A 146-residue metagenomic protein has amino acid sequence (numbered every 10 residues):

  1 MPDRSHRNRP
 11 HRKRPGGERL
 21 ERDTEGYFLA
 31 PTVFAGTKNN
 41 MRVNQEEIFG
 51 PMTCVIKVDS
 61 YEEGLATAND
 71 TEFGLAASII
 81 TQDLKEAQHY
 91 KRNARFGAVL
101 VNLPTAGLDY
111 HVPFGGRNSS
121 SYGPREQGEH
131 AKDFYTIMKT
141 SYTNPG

Functional and structural regions predicted by a protein language model:
M1-P2, M41: Accessible peptide chain termini
P2-S5, P10, P15: Intrinsically disordered, low-complexity proline-rich tandem-repeat tracts
R14-G17, I79: Short beta-strand segments
E21-T24, F28-G146: Conserved C-terminal structural/oligomerization subdomain of aldehyde/semialdehyde dehydrogenase
